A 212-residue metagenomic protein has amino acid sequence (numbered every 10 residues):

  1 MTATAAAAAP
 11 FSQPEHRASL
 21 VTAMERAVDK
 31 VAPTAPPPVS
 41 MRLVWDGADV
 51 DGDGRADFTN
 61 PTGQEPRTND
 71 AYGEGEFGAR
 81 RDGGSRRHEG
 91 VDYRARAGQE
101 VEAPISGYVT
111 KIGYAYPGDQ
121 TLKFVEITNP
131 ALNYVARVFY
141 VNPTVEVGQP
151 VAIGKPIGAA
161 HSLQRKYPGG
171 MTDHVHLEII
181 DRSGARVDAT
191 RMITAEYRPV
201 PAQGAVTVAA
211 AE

Functional and structural regions predicted by a protein language model:
M1-T2, E212: RTX-like calcium-binding, glycine/aspartate-rich low-complexity repeat tracts
T2-M24: C-terminal region of N-terminal signal peptides and the immediate post-cleavage residues of exported proteins
S19-K123, L132, A152-I153, K166 (+2 more regions): Surface-exposed, glycine-biased beta-strand/turn segments
T59-G63, R67-E74, A136-V141, R186-E196: Short amphipathic beta-strand/extended segments with alternating polar/hydrophobic composition
D92-R94, E102-A103, E126, R137-F139 (+2 more regions): Structural recognition of the beta-strand scaffold that forms the well-ordered cores of secreted hydrolase catalytic
E102, I112, N129-K155, R182: Short histidine-centered loop motifs in beta-beta connectors
Q149-A211: Conserved, short, structured surface segments that act as functional micro-motifs
